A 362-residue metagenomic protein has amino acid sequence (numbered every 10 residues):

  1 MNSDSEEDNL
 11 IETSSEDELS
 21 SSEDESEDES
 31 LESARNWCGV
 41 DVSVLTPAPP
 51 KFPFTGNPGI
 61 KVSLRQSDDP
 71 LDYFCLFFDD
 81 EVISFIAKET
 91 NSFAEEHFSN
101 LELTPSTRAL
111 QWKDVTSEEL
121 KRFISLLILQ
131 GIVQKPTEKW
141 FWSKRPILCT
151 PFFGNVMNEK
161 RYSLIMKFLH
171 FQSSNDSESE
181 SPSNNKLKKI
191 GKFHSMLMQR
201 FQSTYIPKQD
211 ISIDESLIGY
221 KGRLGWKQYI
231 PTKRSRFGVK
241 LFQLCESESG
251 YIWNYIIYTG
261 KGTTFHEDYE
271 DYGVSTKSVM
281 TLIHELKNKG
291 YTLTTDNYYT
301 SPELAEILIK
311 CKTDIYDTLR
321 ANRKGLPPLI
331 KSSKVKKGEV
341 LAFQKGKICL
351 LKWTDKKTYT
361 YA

Functional and structural regions predicted by a protein language model:
M1-E306, K312-D314, T318-R323: N-terminal initiation segments
D8, S333-K336, K352: General secretory precursor processing signal
L241-Q243, G346-K352: Broad, structure-driven detector of short, well-ordered beta-strand segments within folded domains
S249-Y251, K347, K357: Short acidic/polar mixed-charge low-complexity motifs
P327-K347: Acidic, Ser/Thr-rich peripheral helices and adjacent loops at domain boundaries
L351-A362: C-terminal folded domains that constitute the principal catalytic or ligand-binding module of multi-domain proteins
